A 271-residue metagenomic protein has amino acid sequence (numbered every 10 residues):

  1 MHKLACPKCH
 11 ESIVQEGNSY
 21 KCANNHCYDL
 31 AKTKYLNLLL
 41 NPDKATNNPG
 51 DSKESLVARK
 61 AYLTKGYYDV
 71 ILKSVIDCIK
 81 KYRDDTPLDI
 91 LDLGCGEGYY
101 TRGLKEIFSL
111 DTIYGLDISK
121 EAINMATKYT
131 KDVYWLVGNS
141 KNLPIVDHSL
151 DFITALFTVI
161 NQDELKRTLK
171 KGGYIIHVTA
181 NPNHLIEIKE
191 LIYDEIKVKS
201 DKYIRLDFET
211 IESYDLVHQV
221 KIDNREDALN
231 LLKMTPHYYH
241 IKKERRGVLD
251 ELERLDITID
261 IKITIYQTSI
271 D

Functional and structural regions predicted by a protein language model:
M1-N48: N-terminal auxiliary segments of SAM/dcSAM-dependent transferases
A45, G50-S74: Class I SAM-dependent methyltransferase Rossmann-like catalytic core, especially the SAM/SAH-binding loop
T86-G96: Conserved class I S-adenosyl-L-methionine
E97-S109: Conserved SAM-binding loop of SAM-dependent methyltransferases across substrates and taxa, primarily the Class I
D117-E121: Conserved SAM/SAH-binding beta-strand->alpha-helix loop
K141-F152: A short acidic, Gly/Pro-enriched loop at the edge of an enzyme's catalytic core that lines a small-molecule cofactor
G172-P182: Conserved beta-strand signature within the Rossmann-like core of class I S-adenosyl-L-methionine
V217-D271: Conserved Class I S-adenosyl-L-methionine
